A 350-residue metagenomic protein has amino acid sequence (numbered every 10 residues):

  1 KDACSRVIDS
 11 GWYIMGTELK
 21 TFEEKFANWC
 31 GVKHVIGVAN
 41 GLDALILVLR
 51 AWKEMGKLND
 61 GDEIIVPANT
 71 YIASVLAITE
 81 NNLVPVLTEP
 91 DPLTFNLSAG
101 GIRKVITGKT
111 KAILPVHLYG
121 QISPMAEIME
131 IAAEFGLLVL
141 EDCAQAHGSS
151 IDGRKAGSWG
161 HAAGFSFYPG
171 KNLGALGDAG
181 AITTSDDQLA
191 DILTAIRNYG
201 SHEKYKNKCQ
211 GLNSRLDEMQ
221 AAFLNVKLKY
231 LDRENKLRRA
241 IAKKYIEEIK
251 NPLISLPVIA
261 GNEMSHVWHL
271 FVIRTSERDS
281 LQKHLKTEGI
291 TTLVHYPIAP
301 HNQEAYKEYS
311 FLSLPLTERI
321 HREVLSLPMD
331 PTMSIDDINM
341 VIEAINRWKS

Functional and structural regions predicted by a protein language model:
K1-W12, T17, E288, P328: N-terminal "arm"/small-domain region of PLP-dependent enzymes with the aminotransferase-like
W12, G16-E63, A77-N81, L87 (+1 more regions): Phosphate-binding glycine-rich loop
K20-E24, V32-I36, L42, G100 (+5 more regions): PLP-dependent aminotransferase class I/II
K53-L118, I122-C143, S150: PLP-dependent aminotransferase-like
A77-I78, I131, K155, N172 (+1 more regions): Hydrophobic/aromatic ligand-binding patch that stacks against planar heteroaromatic rings of cofactors or nucleotides
E141-G174, E203-K208: Conserved active-site segment immediately N-terminal to the catalytic lysine that forms the internal aldimine
S158-A195, E218-A221: Active-site PLP attachment segment
